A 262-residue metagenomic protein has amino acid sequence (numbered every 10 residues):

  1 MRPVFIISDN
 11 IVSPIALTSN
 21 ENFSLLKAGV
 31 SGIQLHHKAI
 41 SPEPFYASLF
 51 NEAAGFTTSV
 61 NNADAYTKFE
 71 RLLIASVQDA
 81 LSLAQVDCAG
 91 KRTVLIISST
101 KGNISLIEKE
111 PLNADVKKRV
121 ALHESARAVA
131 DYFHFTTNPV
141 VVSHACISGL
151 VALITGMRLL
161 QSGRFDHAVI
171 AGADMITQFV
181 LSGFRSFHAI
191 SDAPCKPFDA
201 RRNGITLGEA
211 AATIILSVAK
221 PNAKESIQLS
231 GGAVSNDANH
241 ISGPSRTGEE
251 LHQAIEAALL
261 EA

Functional and structural regions predicted by a protein language model:
M1-T137, T177, S186, I190-T206 (+3 more regions): Conserved "HGTGT" condensation-loop signature of ketosynthase/thiolase-family condensing enzymes that catalyze
F133, V140-G172, L207-A223: Active-site-proximal alpha-helical scaffold in enzymes
V180: Short beta-loop-alpha junction of Rossmann-like oxidoreductase domains
